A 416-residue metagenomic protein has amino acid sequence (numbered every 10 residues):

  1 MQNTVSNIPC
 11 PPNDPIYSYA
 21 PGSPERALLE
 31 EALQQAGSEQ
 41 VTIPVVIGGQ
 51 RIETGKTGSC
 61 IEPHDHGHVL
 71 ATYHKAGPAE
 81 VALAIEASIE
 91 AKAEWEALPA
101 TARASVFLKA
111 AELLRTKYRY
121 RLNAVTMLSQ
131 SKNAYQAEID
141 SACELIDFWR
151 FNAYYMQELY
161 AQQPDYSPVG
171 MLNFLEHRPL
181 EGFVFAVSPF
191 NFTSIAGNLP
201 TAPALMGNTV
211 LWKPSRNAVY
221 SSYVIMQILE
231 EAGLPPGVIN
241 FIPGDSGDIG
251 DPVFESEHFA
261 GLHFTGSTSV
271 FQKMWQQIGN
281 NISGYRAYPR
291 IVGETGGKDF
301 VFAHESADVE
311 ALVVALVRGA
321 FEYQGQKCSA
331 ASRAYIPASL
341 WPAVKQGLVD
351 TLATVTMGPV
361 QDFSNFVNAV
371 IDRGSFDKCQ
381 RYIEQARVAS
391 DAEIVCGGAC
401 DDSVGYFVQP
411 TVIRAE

Functional and structural regions predicted by a protein language model:
M1-L70: Hydrophobic face of amphipathic alpha-helices that form TPR/SEL1-like repeat modules and related alpha-solenoid
M1-N7, D14, S18, H64-A76 (+10 more regions): Conserved C-terminal structural/oligomerization subdomain of aldehyde/semialdehyde dehydrogenase
S23, G67, P99, R103 (+11 more regions): Buried hydrophobic positions in well-ordered alpha/beta secondary-structure cores of metabolic enzymes
E53-G55, S59-I61, H66-Y160: Glycine-rich loop-to-alpha-helix module at the N-terminal edge of alpha/beta enzyme cores
A87-E94, K109-L113, K117, V125 (+12 more regions): Generic, well-ordered alpha-helical scaffold segments in large soluble proteins
V125-K132, D165-V169, D362-N368: Short linear capping/connector segments at secondary-structure termini
M127, I146, Y154-A311: Rossmann-like NAD(P) dinucleotide-binding subdomain of oxidoreductase/dehydrogenase enzymes
I228-G233, E255-E257, G261, T268-E416: ALDH superfamily catalytic-core signature
